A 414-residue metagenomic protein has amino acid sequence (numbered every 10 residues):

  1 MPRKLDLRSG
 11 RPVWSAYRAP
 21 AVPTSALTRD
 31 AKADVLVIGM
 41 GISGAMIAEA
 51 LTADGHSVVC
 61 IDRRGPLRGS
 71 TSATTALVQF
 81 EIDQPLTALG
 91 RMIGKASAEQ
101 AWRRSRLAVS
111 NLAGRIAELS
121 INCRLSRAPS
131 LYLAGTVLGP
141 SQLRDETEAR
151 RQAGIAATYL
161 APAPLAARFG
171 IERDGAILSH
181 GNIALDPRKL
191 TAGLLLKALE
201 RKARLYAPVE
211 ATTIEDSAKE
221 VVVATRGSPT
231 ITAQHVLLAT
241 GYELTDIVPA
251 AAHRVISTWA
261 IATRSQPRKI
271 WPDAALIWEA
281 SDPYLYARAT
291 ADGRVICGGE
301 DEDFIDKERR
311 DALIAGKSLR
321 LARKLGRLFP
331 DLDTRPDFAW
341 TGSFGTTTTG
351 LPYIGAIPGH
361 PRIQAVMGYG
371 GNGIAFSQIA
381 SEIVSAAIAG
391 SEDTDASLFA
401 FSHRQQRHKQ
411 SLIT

Functional and structural regions predicted by a protein language model:
M1-V35: Extreme N-terminal leader/targeting segments of oxidoreductases
A33-C60: N-terminal Rossmann-like FAD-binding beta1-loop-alpha1 element of flavoenzymes
I38, F80, L238-A239: Redox-cofactor binding/interface segments in oxidoreductases and associated redox assembly factors
A53-A73: Glycine-rich FAD pyrophosphate-binding loop
L89-K197: Rossmann-like flavin
S110, E118-S126, T230-P361: Active-site substrate-recognition segment that forms the wall of the catalytic cavity or substrate channel
E148-A149, A176-Q234: Helical element adjacent to the flavin cofactor pocket in flavoenzyme catalytic cores
R310-D311, G326-T414: C-terminal catalytic lobe of FAD-dependent flavoproteins
